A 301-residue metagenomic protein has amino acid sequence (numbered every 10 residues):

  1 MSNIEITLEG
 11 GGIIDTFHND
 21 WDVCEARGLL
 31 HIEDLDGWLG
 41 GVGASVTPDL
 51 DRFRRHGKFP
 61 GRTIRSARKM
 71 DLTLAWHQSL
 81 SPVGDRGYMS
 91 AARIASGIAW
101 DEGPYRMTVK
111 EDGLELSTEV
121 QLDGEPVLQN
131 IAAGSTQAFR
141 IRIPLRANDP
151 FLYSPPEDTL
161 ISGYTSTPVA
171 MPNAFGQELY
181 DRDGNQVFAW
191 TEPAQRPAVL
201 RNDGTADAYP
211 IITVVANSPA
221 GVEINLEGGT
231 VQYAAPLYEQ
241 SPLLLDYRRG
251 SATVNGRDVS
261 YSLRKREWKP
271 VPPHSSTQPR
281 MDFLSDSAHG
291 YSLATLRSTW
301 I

Functional and structural regions predicted by a protein language model:
M1-D49: Polar/acidic, low-complexity leader/linker segments enriched in S/T/G and N/D
S2-I14, Y105-M107, G221-N225, S251-V254: Short polybasic amphipathic segments
D34-D71, V127-N130: Short, solvent-exposed beta-alpha or beta-beta edge segments that form flexible loop/patches at the rim of ligand
R55-D85, T136-F151, P279: Oligomerization/assembly interface segments of phage tail-like spikes and tubes
I64-R68, A99-D101, S135-F139, G204-A206 (+2 more regions): Solvent-exposed loop and beta-edge segments used for protein-protein assembly and interaction
H77, S81-E125: Short, acidic/charged, Gly/Pro-enriched secondary-structure junctions
R106-Y153: Short beta-strand and beta-hairpin "edge-sheet" elements
T159-I301: Intrinsically disordered, low-complexity segments enriched in serine, threonine, and glycine
